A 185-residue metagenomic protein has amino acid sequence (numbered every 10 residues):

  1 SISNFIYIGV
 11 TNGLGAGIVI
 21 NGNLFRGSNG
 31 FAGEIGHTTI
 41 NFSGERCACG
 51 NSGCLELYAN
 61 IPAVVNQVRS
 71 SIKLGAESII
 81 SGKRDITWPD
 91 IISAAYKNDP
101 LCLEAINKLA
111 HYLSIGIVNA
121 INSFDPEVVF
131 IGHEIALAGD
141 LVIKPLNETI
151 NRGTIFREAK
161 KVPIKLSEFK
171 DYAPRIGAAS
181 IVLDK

Functional and structural regions predicted by a protein language model:
S1, N51, L55-K185: ATP-binding/phosphotransfer module of carbohydrate and carboxylate kinases, centering on a glycine-rich
S1-N66, G177, I181-L183: Phosphate-binding/catalytic loop of phosphoryl-transfer enzymes
